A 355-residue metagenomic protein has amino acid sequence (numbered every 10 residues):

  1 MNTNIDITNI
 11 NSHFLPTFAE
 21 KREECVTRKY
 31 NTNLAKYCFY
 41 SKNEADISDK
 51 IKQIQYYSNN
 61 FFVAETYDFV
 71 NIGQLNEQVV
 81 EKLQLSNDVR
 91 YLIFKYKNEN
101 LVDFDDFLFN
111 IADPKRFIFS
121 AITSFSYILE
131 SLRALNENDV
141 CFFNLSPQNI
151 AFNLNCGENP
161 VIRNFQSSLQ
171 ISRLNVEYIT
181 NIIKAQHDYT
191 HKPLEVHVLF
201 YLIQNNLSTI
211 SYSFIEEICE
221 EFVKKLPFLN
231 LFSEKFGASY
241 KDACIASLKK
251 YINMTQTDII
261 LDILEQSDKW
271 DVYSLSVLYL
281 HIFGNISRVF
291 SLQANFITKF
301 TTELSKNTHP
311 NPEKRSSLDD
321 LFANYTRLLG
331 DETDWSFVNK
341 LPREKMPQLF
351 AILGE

Functional and structural regions predicted by a protein language model:
N2-E81: ATP-binding glycine-rich loop module of kinase domains
N59-A121: Conserved structural core of kinase catalytic domains
L132-L154, I162: Catalytic-loop of the protein kinase fold
E158-R288: C-lobe/activation-segment region of protein kinase-like
N295-H309: Conserved C-terminal C-lobe helix
P310-S336: Terminal C-lobe "cap" of eukaryotic-type protein kinase domains
T333-E355: Regulatory extensions appended to serine/threonine kinase catalytic cores
